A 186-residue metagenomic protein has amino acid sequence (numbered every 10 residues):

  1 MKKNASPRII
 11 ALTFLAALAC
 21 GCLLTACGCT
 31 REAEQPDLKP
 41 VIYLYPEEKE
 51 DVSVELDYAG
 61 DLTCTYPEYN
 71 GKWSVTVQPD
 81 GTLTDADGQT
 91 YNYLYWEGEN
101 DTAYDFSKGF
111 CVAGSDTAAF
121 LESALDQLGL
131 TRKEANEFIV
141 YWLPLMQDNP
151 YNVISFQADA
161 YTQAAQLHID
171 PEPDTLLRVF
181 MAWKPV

Functional and structural regions predicted by a protein language model:
M1-P7: N-terminal secretory signal peptides that target proteins for export/translocation
R8-C29: Sec-dependent N-terminal signal peptides of Gram-positive bacterial secreted proteins and lipoproteins
R31-V186: Protease-labile, long low-complexity intrinsically disordered regions enriched in Pro/Ser/Thr
